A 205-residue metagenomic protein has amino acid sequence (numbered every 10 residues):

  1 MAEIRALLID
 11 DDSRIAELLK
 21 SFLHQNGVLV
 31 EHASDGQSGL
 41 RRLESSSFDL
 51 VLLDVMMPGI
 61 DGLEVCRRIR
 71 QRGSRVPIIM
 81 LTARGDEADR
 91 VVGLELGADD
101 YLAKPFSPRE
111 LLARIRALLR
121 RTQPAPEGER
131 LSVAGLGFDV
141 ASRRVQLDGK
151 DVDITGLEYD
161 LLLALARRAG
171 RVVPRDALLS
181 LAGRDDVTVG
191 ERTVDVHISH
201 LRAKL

Functional and structural regions predicted by a protein language model:
E3, S47-D49, G73-P77, T188: His-Asp phosphorelay/catalytic-motif detector in bacterial-type signaling
D10: Conserved acidic carboxylate
R14-Q25: Charged docking surfaces used in two-component/phosphorelay signaling
G27-S34, R42: Short hydrophobic/Thr-rich beta-strand motif most characteristic of the beta2 strand and flanking loop of CheY-like
S34-S38, D61-E64: Acidic catalytic/metal-coordinating carboxylates
S47-L52, M57: Active-site beta3 strand of CheY-like receiver
G59-D61, R67, Q71-S132: Basic, amphipathic DNA-recognition helix from helix-turn-helix-like DNA-binding domains
A98, R144-L205: Positively charged, aromatic-enriched patches within helix-turn-helix-type DNA-binding elements, predominantly
